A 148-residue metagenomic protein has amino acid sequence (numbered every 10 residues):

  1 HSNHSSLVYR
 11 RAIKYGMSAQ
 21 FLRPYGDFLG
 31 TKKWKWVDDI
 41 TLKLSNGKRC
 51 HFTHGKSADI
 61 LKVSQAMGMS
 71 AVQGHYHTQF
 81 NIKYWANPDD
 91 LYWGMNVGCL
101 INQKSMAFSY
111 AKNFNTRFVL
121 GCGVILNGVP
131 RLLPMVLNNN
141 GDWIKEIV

Functional and structural regions predicted by a protein language model:
H1-L29: Core catalytic region of metal-dependent phosphoesterases/phosphodiesterases, especially metallo-beta-lactamase-like
H1-N3, V37-I40, L132-L137: Acidic carboxylate-rich catalytic motifs and surrounding loops in phosphoryl-/glycosyl-chemistry enzymes
L22-F28, D38-D39, Q79-W85: Intrinsically disordered, low-complexity boundary segments flanking structured domains
G26-L44, D59: Short acidic low-complexity segments
D39-L44, N87, I125, W143-V148: Short secondary-structure transition/capping segments
N46-L137: Conserved beta-sheet core of the metallophosphoesterase superfamily
L132-V148: C-terminal/domain-terminus segments
